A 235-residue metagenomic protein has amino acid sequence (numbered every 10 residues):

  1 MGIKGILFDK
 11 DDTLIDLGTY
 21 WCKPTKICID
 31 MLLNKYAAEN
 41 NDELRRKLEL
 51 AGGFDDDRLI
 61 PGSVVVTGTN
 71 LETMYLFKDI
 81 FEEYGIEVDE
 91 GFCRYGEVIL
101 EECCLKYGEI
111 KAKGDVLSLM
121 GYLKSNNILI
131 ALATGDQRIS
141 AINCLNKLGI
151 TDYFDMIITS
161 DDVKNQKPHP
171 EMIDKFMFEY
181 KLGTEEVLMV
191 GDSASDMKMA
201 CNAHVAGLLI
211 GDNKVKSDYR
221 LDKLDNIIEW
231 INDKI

Functional and structural regions predicted by a protein language model:
M1-I6, T19, N34, L117 (+2 more regions): Asp-based, Mg2+/Mn2+-dependent phosphohydrolase catalytic module
I3-G114: N-terminal helical cap/lid subdomain that shapes the substrate entry/recognition surface in HAD-like hydrolases
T13, T134-D136: Conserved phosphate-coupling serine/threonine residues in phosphotransfer and NTP-handling enzymes
K106-K111, G135, K164-N165: Short, flexible loop segments at the rims of nucleotide/cofactor-binding pockets, characterized by
